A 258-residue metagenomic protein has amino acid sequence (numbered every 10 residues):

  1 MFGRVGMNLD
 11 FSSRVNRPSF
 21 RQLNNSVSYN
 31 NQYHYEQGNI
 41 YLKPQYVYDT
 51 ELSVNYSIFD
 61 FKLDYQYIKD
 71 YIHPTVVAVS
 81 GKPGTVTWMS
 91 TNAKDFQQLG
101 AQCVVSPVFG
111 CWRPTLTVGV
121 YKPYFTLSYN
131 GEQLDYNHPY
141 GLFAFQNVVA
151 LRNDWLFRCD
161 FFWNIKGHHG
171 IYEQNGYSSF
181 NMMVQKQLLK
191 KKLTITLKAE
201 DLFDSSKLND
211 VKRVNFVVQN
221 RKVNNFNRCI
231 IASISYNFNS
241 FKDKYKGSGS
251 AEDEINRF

Functional and structural regions predicted by a protein language model:
M1, L42, T50-Y56, A101-P107 (+5 more regions): Residues on the lipid-exposed face of transmembrane beta-strands in outer-membrane beta-barrel proteins
F2-V5, V47, S57-F59, S106-W112 (+3 more regions): Outer-membrane beta-barrel channels and translocator barrels
G3, V15-K69, T87-G100, N225-R228: Outer-membrane beta-barrel signature, preferentially recognizing the C-terminal barrel domain of Gram-negative
M7-L9, T50, F59-L63, P114-V118 (+4 more regions): Transmembrane beta-strands of outer-membrane beta-barrel proteins
F11-R17, V27, Y56-I58, Y65-K69 (+6 more regions): Transmembrane beta-strands of outer-membrane beta-barrel pores
F20-S28, Y33-E36, Y65-Y67, Y71-S80 (+5 more regions): Outer-membrane beta-barrel translocator domains and adjoining extracellular loop/strand segments of Gram-negative
N92-F162: Gram-negative outer-membrane beta-barrel transporters
Y136-F258: Conserved C-terminal beta-signal and adjacent last beta-strands/turns of outer-membrane beta-barrel proteins
